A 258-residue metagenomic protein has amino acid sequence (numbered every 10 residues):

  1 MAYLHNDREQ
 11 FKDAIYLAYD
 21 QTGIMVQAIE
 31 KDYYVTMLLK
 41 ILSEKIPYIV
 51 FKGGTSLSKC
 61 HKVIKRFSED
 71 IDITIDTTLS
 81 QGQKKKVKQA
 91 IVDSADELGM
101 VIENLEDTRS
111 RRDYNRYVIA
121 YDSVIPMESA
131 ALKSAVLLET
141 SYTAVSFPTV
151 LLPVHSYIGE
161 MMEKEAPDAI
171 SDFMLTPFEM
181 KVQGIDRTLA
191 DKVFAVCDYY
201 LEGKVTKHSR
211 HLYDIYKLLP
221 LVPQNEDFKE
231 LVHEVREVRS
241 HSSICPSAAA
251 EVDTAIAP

Functional and structural regions predicted by a protein language model:
M1-I49, K59-K65, D76-P258: Structured mid-to-C-terminal alpha-helical surface segments
F51-T55: Glycine-rich beta-strand-to-loop/alpha-helix junction loops that act as flexible
